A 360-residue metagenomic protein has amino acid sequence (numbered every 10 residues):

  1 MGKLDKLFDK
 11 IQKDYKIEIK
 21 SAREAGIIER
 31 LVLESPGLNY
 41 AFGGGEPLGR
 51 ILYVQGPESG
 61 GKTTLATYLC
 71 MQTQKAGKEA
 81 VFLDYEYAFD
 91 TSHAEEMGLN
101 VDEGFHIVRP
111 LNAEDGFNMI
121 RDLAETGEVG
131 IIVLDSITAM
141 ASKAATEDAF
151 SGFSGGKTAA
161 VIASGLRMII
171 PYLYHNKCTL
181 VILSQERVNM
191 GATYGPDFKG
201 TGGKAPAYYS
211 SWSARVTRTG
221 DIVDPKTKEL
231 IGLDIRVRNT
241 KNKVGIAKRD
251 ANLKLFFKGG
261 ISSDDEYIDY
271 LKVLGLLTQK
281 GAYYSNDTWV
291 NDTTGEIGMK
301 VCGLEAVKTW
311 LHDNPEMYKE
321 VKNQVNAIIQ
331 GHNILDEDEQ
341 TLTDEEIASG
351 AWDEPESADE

Functional and structural regions predicted by a protein language model:
G2-F105, R121, E125: The Walker A/P-loop phosphate-binding site
I51-Y53, E79, G130-V133, T179: Residue-level preference for the first positions of well-ordered beta-strands
K75, M97-G104, D148-K157, D197-G203: A short alpha->loop->secondary-structure connector
F89, M140-A141, N189-M190: Catalytic P-loop NTPase motifs of RecA-like helicase/translocase cores
D102-E114, S210: A glycine-rich helix N-cap at a beta->alpha junction
P110-C178: Phosphate-binding/switch loop-helix module in NTP-utilizing enzymes
L123, G155-L274: Phosphate-binding/switch region of NTP-binding enzymes
Y284-E360: Terminal-proximal interaction/regulatory segments of ATP-powered molecular machines
